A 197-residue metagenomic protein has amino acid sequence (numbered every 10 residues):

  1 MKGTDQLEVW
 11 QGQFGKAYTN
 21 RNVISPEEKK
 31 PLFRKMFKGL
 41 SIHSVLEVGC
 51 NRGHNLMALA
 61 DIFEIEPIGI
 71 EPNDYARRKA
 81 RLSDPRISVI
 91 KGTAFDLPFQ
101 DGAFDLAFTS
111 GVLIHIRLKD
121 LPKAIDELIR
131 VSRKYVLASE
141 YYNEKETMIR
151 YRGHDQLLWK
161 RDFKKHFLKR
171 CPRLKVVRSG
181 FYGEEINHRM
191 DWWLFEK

Functional and structural regions predicted by a protein language model:
M1-P98, K119-K123, R130, Y135-K197: Class I (Rossmann-like) S-adenosyl-L-methionine-dependent methyltransferase catalytic domain, capturing the SAM-binding
F108: A conserved beta-strand element that flanks and buttresses the S-adenosyl-L-methionine
G111-H115: Short catalytic micro-motifs in class I SAM-dependent methyltransferases
